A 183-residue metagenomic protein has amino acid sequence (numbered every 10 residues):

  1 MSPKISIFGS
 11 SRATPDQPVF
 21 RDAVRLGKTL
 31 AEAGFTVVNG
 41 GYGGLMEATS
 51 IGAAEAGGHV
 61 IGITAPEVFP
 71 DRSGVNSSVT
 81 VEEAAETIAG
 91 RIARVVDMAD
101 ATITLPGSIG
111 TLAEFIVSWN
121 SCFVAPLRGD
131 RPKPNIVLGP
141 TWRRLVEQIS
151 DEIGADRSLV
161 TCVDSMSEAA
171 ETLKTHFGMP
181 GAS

Functional and structural regions predicted by a protein language model:
M1-I61: Glycine-rich beta-alpha loop segments
T14, G110-L112: Short glycine-rich, flexible loops that bind phosphorylated cofactors or substrates
G44-L105, G110: Acidic/glycine-enriched connector segments
A48-G52, A113-P126: Short Gly/Thr/Asp-enriched flexible loops that form oxyanion-binding sites at enzyme active sites
T64-P66, L105, W119-Q148, A155-S158 (+1 more regions): Short, acidic/small-residue loops that bind anionic groups at enzyme active sites
G74-S78, D151-D156: Short, conserved catalytic or adaptor-binding loops enriched in Gly and charged residues
A155-S183: A charged, well-structured terminal subsegment
